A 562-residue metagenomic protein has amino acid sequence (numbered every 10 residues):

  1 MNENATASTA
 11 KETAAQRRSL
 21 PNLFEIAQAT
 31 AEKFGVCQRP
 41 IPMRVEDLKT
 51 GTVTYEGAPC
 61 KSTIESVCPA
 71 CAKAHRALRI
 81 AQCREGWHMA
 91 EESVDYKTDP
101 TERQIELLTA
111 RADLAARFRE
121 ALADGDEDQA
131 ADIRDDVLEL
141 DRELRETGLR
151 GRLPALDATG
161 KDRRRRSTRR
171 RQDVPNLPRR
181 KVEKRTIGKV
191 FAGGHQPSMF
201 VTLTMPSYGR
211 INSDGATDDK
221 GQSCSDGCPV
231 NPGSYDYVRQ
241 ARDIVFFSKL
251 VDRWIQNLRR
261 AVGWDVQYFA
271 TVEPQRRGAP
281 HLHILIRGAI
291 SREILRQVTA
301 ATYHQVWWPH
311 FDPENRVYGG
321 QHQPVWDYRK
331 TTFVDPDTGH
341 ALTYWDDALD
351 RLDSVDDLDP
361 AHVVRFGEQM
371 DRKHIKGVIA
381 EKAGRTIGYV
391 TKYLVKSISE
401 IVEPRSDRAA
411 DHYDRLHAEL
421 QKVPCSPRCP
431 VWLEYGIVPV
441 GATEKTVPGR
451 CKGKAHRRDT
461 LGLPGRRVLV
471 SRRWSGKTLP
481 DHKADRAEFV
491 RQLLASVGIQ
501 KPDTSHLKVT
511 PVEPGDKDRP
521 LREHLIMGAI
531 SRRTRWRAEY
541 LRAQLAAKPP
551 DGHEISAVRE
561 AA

Functional and structural regions predicted by a protein language model:
M1-A130, D135-E139, E143-E146, H340-A562: Long, low-complexity, charged/polar intrinsically disordered accessory regions
T63, V245-K249, R253, E293-I294 (+2 more regions): Generic recognition of stable, solvent-exposed alpha-helical segments in well-folded globular domains
C68, V201, D265-T299, V390: Histidine-centered divalent-metal-coordination microenvironment in nucleic-acid enzymes
A72-K73, I133, R142-R276: Signature for HUH/AEP ssDNA processing cores
R76-R79, G209-S213, E293-R296, I398-S399: Short helix/loop capping segments that flank catalytic or ligand/cofactor-binding pockets
T101, A116-L138, R142-R163, G221-G233 (+1 more regions): Flexible coil/linker segments and helix-coil junctions enriched in charged and small residues
V251, I255, R259, H283 (+2 more regions): Short, well-ordered alpha-helical packing segments
L285-A361: Helical (often loop-to-helix) elements that flank the catalytic cores of nucleotide-handling enzymes
